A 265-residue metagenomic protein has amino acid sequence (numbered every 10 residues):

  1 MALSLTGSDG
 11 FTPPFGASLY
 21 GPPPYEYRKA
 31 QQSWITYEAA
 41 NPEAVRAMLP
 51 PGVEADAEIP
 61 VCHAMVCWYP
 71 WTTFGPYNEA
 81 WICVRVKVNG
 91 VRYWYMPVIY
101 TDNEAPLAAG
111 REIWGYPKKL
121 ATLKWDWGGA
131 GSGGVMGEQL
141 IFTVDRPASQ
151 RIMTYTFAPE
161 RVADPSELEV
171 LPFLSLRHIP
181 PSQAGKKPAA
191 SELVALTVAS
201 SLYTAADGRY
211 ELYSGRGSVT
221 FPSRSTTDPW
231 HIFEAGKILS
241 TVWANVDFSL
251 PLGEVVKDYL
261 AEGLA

Functional and structural regions predicted by a protein language model:
M1-Y77, L212, F233, G253-A265: N-terminal domain-onset segments
L3-A17, G110-A265: Interaction-surface and assembly-scaffold signal
Y37-E38, V66, V86, I99 (+2 more regions): Hydrophobic side chains in beta-strands
A40-E43, Y69-W71, K87-V91, D102 (+5 more regions): Generic structural motif
D56-V61, R85-V88, A105-A108, K119-T122 (+1 more regions): Short, surface-exposed linear patches
M65-W114: Hydrophobic/aromatic-rich structural module bridging two neighboring secondary-structure elements via a short loop
